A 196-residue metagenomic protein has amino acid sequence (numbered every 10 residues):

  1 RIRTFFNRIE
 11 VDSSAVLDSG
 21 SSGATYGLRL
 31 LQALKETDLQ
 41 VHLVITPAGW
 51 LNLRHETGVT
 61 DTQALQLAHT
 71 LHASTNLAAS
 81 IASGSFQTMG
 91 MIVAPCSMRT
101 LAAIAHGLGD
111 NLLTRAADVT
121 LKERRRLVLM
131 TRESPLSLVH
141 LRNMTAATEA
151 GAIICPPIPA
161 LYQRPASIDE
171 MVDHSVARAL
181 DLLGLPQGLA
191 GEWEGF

Functional and structural regions predicted by a protein language model:
R8-F196: A cross-family phosphate/adenosyl-ligand binding-site feature
